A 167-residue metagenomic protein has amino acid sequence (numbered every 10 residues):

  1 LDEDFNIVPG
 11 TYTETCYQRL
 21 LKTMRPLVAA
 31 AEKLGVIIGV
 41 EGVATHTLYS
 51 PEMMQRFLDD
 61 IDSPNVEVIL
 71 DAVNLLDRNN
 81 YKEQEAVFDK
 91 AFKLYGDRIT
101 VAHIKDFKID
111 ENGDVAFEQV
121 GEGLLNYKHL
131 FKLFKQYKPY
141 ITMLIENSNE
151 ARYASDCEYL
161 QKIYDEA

Functional and structural regions predicted by a protein language model:
L1, A44-H46, A72-N74, D106-K108 (+1 more regions): Active-site-proximal loop/turn and secondary-structure-junction residues that shape catalytic pockets, frequently
L1-V68: Active-site acidic/histidine proton-transfer and metal-coordination neighborhood in alpha/beta enzyme cores
Y17, T47, P51, Q55 (+1 more regions): Gly/Pro-rich active-site loop or hairpin
M24, I99, C157: Short amphipathic alpha-helical/adjacent loop interface patches that line ligand and macromolecule-binding sites
A30-L34, D60, L94, Q136-Y137 (+1 more regions): Alpha-helix C-cap/termination motif
I38-V40, V66-D71, T100-H103, I141-I145: Hydrophobic faces of well-ordered beta-strands that scaffold small-molecule active sites in alpha/beta enzyme cores
L144-A154: A short, acidic, flexible beta-alpha connecting loop/helix-capping segment that sits on the rim of active
Y153-A167: C-terminal helical cap(s) of enzyme catalytic domains, especially alpha/beta-barrels
